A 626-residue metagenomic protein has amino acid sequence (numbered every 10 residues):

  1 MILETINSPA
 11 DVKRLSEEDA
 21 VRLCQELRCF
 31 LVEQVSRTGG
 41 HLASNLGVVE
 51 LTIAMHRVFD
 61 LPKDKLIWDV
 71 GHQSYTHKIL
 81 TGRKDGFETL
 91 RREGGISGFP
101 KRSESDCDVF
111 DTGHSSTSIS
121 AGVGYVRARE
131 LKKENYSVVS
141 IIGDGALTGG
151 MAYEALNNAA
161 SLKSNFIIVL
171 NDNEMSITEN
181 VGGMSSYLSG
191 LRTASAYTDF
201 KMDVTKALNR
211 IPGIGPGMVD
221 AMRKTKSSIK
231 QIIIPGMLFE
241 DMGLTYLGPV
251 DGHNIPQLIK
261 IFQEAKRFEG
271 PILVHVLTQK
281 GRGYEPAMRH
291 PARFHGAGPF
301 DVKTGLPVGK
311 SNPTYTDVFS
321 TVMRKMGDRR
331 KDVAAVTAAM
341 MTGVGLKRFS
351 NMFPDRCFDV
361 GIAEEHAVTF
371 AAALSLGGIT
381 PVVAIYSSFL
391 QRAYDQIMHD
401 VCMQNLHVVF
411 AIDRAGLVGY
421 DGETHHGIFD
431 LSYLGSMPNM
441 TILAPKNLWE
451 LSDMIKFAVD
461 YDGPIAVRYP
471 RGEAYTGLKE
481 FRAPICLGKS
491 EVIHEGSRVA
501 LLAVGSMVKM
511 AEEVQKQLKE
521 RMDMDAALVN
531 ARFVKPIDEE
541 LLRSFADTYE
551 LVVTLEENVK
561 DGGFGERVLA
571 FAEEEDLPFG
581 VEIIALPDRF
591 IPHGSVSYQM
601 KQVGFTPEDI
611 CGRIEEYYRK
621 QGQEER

Functional and structural regions predicted by a protein language model:
M1-L80, E240, L244-I259, H275: N-terminal amphipathic, basic-rich helices that act as targeting or association modules
H41-L162, Y315, D332-V333, T337-A338 (+1 more regions): Cofactor-binding active-site loop characterized by glycine-rich and histidine/acidic residues
K65, G270, T278-L390, Q396-L406 (+2 more regions): Non-catalytic terminal/interface segments that mediate subunit docking, oligomerization, and allosteric communication
G86-I96, S161-M175, A196-D199, C402-R414: A glycine-rich helix N-cap at a beta->alpha junction
E174-F319: Long, well-ordered, tryptophan-enriched scaffold segments
M218-P286, H407-D413, L431-E480, T606-R626: Structural signature of the thiamine diphosphate
K260-Q263, H295-G296, T314-R329, G345-N351 (+4 more regions): Glycine-/acidic-rich phosphate or pyrophosphate-binding loops and their flanking alpha/beta elements
P299, P307-S311, G419-D421, T441 (+1 more regions): Peripheral docking tails and interdomain loops at the edges of cofactor- or intermediate-handling domains
